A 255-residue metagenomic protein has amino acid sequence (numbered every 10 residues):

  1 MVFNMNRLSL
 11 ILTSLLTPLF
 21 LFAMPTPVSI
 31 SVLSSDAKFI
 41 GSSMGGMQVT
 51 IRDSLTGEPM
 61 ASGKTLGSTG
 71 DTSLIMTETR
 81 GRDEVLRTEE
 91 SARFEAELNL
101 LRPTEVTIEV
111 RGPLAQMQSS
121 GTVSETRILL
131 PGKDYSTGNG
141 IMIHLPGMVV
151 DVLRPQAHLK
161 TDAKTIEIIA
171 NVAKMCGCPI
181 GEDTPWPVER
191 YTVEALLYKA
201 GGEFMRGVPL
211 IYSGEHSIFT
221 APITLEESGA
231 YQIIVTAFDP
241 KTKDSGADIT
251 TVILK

Functional and structural regions predicted by a protein language model:
S31-I40, N171-W186: Short amphipathic, basic-aromatic surface patches that mediate peripheral association with negatively charged
G41-Q48, D183-V193: Short coil-to-beta strand junction motifs in C2/discoidin
G70-F94, S213-T220: Aromatic sugar-binding surface patches on proteins that engage polysaccharides or sugar-phosphate polymers
L100-R102, T224-G229: Surface-exposed, short loops/turns at beta-strand junctions within beta-sandwich domains
L101-P103, V110-G121, F238-A247: Short acidic/polar inter-strand loop motif in beta-rich domains
L114-N139, L254-K255: Structured interaction patches on ligand/partner-binding surfaces of diverse proteins
L129-C178: Short, compositionally biased P/S/T/A/G/V-rich stretches that sit at domain boundaries
